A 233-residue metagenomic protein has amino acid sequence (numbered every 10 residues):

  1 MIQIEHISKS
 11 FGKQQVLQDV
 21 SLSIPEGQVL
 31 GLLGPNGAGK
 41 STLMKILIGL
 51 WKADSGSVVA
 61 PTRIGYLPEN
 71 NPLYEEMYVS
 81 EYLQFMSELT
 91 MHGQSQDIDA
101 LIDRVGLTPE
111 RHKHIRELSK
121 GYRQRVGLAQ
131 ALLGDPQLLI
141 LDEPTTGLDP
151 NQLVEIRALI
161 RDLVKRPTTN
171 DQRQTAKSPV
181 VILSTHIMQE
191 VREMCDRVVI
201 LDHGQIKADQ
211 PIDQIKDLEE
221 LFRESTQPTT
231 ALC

Functional and structural regions predicted by a protein language model:
L33-P35: The feature captures the beta-strand-to-loop junction immediately N-terminal to the Walker
I48: Helix-to-loop junction immediately C-terminal to a conserved catalytic motif
Q84, S95-E110: Conserved ABC ATPase "signature" region
L139-E143: Catalytic Walker B motif of ABC-type/P-loop ATPase nucleotide-binding domains
V154-P167: Helical segment within the ABC ATPase nucleotide-binding domain
